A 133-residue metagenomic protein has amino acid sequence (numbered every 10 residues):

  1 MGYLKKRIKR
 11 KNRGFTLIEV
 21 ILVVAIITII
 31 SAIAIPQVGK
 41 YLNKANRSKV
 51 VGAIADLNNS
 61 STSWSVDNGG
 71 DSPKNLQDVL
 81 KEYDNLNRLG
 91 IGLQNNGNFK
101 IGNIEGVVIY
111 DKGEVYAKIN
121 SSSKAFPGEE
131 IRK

Functional and structural regions predicted by a protein language model:
M1-R13: N-terminal leader/signal peptides at the extreme start of proteins
N12-V38: N-terminal single-pass transmembrane signal-anchor helix
I35-R47: Sec-dependent signal peptide cleavage junction
K44-D78: Conserved hydrophobic/amphipathic alpha-helical signal-anchor segments
V66-K133: Extracellular/periplasmic head regions of type IV pilus-like filament subunits
